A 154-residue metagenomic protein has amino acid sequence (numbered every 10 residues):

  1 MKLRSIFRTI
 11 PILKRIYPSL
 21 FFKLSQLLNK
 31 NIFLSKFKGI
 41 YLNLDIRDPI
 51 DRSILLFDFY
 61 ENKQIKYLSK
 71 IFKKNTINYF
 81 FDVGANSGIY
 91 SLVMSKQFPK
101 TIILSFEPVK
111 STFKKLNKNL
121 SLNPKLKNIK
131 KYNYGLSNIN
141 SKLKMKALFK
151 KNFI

Functional and structural regions predicted by a protein language model:
M1-I154: Phosphate/nucleotide-binding beta-alpha loop and adjacent structural elements of enzyme active sites
